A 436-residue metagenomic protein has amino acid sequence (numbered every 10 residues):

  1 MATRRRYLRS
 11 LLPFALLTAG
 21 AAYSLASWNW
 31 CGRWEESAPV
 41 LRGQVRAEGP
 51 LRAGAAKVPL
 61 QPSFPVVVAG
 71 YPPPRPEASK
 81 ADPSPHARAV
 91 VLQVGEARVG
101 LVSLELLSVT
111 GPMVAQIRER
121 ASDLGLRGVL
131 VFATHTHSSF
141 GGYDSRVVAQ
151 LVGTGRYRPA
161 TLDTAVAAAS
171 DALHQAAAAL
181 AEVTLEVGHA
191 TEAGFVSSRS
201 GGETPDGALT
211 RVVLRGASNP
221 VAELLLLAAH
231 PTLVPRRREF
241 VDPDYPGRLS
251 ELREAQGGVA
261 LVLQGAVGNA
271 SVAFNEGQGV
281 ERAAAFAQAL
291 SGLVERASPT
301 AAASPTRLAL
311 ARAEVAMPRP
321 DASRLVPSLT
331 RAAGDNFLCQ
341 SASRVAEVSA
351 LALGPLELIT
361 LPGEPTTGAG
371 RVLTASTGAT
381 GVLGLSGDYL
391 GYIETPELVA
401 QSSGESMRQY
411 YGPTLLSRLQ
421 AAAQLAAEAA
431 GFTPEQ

Functional and structural regions predicted by a protein language model:
M1-L17: N-terminal Sec-pathway targeting helices
R9-F14, A22-F132, T136-A285, S298 (+1 more regions): Conserved beta-alpha junction segments in alpha/beta enzyme cores
L290: Anionic-ligand-binding alpha/beta catalytic cores of soluble enzymes and soluble regulatory domains that recognize
